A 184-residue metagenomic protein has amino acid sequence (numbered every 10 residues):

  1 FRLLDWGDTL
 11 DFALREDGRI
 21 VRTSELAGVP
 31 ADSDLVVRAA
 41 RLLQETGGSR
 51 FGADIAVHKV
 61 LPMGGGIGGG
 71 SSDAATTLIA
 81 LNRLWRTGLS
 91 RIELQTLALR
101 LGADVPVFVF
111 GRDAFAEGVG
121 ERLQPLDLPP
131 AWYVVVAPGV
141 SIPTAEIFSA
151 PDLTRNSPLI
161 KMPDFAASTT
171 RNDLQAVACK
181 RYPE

Functional and structural regions predicted by a protein language model:
F1-G65, R83-I92, Y133, A137-G139: ATP-binding N-lobe of GHMP and related small-molecule kinases
E16-V29, T77, L99, D164-N172: Short, basic/glycine-rich phosphate-binding loops at helix/coil junctions that contact nucleotide phosphates
L42, T46, D104, E184: Solvent-exposed, charged/polar functional surfaces in cytosolic regulatory/catalytic domains
A74, L78-F115: Contiguous, small/hydrophobic- and glycine-enriched helical/loop subdomains that border and often "cap" functional
F108-E184: Conserved, helical-rich catalytic subdomain that frames metal- and/or nucleotide-binding sites in enzyme alpha/beta
